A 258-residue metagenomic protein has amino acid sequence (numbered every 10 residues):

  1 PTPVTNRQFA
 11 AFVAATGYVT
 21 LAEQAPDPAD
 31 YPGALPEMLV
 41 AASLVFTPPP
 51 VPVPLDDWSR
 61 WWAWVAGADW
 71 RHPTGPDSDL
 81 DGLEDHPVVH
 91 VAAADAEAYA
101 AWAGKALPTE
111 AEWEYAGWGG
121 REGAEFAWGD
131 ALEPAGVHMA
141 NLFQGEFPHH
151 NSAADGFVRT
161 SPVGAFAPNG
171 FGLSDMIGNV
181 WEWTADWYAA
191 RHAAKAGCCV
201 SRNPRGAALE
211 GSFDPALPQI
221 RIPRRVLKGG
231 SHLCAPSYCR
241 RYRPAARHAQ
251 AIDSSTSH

Functional and structural regions predicted by a protein language model:
P1-V13, A92-A98, E114: Short, solvent-exposed alpha-helical surface patches in non-cytosolic proteins
P3-G17, D69-R71, A185: K/E-rich alpha-helical interaction surfaces of small helical-bundle regulatory domains
V19, Q24-H248: Functional-site microenvironments in short loops/helix caps that host divalent-cation chemistry
A249-S254: Short, flexible active-site recognition loops that position polar ligands and cofactors
T256-H258: Short, structured beta-strand segments at or near domain termini in extracellular proteins/domains
